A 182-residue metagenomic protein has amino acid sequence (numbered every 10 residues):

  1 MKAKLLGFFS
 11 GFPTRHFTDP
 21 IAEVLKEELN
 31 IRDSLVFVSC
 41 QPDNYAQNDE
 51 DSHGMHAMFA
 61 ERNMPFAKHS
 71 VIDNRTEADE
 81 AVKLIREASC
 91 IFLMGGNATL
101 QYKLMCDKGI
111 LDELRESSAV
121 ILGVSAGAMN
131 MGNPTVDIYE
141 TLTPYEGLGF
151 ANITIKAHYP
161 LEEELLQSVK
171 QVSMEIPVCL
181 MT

Functional and structural regions predicted by a protein language model:
K2-I31, Q41-H53, T141-T182: C-terminal and late-domain segments of enzyme folds
G7, K68, L93, L122-V124 (+1 more regions): General beta-strand structural signal in soluble alpha/beta enzymes
T14-R15, P42-Y45, A98-T99, A126-N130: Gly/Ser/Thr-rich loops at beta-strand to alpha-helix junctions that form or flank small-molecule/cofactor-binding
P20, V24, E80-L84, G109-E113 (+1 more regions): A short acidic, amphipathic alpha-helical/loop segment
S34-V36: Conserved beta-strand elements of the Class I
P42-L100: Portal/gating segments that form or line small-molecule/metal binding sites
M94, L100-E162: Class I SAM-dependent methyltransferase SAM-binding "motif I" and its flanking Rossmann-like core
